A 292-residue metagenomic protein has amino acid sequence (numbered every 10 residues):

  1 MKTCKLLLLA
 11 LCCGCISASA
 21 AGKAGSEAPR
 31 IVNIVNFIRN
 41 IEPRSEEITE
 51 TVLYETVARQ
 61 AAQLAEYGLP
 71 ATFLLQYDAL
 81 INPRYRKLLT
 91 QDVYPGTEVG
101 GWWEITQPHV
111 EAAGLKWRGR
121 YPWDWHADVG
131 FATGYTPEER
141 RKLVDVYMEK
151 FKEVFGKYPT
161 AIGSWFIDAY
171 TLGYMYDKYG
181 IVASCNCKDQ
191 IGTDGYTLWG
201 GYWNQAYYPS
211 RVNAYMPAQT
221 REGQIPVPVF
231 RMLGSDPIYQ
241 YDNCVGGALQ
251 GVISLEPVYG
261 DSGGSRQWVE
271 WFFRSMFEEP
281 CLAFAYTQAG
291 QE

Functional and structural regions predicted by a protein language model:
K2-L9: Sec-dependent signal peptide recognition, specifically the positively charged N-region followed immediately by
L9-S19: Hydrophobic h-region of N-terminal signal peptides that target proteins for export in Gram-negative bacteria
K23-Y94, A285, E292: Active-site beta->alpha N-cap acidic-glycine motif
R30-V52, H109-G134: Aromatic- and acidic-residue-enriched carbohydrate-binding clefts of CAZyme catalytic domains
V32-I34, A71-F73, V99-W102, T160-I162 (+3 more regions): Hydrophobic faces of well-ordered beta-strands that scaffold small-molecule active sites in alpha/beta enzyme cores
R39, E55-A62, E149, E153-V154 (+3 more regions): Catalytic grooves of carbohydrate-active enzymes
I48-Y54, L74-R86, Q107-V110, I162-L172 (+2 more regions): Acidic-and-aromatic substrate-binding clefts and catalytic sites of carbohydrate-active enzymes
T136-A214: Catalytic domains of cell-wall/extracellular-matrix polysaccharide-remodeling enzymes, centered on de-N-acetylation
